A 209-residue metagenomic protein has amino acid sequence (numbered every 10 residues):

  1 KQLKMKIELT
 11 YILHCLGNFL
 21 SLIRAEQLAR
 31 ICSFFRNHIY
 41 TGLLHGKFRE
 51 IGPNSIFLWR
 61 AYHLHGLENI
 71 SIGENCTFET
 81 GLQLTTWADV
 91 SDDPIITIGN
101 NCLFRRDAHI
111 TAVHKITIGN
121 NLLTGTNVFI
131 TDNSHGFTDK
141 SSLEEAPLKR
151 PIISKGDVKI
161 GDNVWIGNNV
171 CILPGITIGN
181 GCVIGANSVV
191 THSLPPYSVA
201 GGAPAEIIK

Functional and structural regions predicted by a protein language model:
Q2-D132, G161-D162, V170, N180 (+2 more regions): Domain-scale signature associated with acetyltransferase and cell-envelope carbohydrate enzymes
F35, S142-P174, A203-K209: C-terminal segments of enzyme domains that contribute to small-molecule binding surfaces
A112, P174, H192: Conserved coupling/switch loop of ABC ATPases
I130-K140: Proline-centered turn/helix-capping motifs that create local helix->coil transitions or kinks
I176, S188, L194, A203: Short beta-to-alpha loop/turn elements within the nucleotide-binding domains of ABC transporters
A200: Conserved active-site beta-strand element of glycosyltransferases/polysaccharide synthases
